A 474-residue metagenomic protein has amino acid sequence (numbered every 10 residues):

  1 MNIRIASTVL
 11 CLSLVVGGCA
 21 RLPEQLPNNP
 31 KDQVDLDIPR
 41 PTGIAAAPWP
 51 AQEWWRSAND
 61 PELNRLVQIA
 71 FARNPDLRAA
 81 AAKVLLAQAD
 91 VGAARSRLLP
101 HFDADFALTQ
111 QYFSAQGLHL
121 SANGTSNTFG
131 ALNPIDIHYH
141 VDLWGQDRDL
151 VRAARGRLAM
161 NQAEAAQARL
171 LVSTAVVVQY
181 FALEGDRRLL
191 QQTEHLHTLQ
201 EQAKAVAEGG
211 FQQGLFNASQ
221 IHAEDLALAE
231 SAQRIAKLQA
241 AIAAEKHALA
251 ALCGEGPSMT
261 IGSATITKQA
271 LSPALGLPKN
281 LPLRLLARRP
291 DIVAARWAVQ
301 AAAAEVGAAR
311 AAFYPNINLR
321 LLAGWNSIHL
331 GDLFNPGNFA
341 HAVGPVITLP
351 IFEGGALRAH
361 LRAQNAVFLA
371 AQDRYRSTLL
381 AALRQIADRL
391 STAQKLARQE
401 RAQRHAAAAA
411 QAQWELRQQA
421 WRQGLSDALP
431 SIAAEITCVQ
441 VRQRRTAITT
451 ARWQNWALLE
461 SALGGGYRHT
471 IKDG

Functional and structural regions predicted by a protein language model:
N2-A72, A131, R155, Q239-A287 (+2 more regions): Terminal intrinsically disordered/low-complexity segments used for targeting and assembly
W49-A58, D105-D136, M259-P278, G307 (+2 more regions): Small/polar, glycine/serine/threonine/aspartate-rich low-complexity segments that form flexible
L63-R65, L86, G130-L132, V178 (+2 more regions): Transmembrane beta-barrel architecture of outer-membrane proteins
V67, P134-D136, Y180, P282 (+2 more regions): Membrane-embedded beta-strand positions in outer-membrane beta-barrel channels/transporters
R78-A79, R95-S96, V141-R169, S219 (+6 more regions): Sec/SRP-type N-terminal targeting helices
D147, G156, A163-L281, T392 (+6 more regions): Periplasmic alpha-helical coiled-coil/stalk elements that build and connect Gram-negative outer-membrane
F211-L215, W421-L425, A462-G466: A short glycine-centered flexible hinge/capping loop motif at secondary-structure junctions
